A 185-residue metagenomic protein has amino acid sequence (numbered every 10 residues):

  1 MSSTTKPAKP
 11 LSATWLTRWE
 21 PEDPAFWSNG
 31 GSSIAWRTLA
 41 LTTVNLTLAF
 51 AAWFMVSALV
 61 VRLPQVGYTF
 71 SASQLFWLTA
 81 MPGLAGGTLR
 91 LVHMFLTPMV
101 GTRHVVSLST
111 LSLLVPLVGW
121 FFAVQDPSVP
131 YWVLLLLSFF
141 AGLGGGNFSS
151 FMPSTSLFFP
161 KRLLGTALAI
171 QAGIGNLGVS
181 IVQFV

Functional and structural regions predicted by a protein language model:
S2-N45, A49: Cytosolic juxtamembrane N-terminal segment immediately preceding the first transmembrane helix of multi-pass
R37-Y68, V182-V185: Extracytoplasmic
W77-F95: Central cavity-lining transmembrane alpha-helices of secondary-active solute carriers, predominantly the Major
L111-P127: C-terminal ends and interior cores of transmembrane alpha-helices in multi-pass membrane transporters/permeases
P130-G146: Hydrophobic core of transmembrane alpha-helices in multi-pass small-molecule transporters, especially MFS/SLC-type
G145, G165-V185: Glycine-rich segments within core transmembrane alpha-helices of 12-TM secondary carriers
G146-P160: Intracellular juxtamembrane helix-capping segments at the cytosolic ends of symmetry-related transmembrane helices
